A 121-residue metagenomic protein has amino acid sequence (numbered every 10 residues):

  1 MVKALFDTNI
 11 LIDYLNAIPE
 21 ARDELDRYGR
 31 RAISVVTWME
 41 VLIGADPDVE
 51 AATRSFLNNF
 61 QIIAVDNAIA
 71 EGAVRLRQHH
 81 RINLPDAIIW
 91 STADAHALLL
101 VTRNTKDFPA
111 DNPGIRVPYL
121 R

Functional and structural regions predicted by a protein language model:
M1-I33, L42-N58: Short, well-structured N-terminal submotif of metal-dependent ribonuclease cores
I10-L11, T37, I69, I88-I89 (+1 more regions): Alpha-helix capping/helix-boundary segments
I18, W90, D94-R121: Acidic, PIN/NYN-like endoribonuclease modules and their adjacent C-terminal/linker elements
Y28-R30, N59-Q61, D94-L99: Short active-site oxyanion
N58-H79: Acidic catalytic patch
Q78, I82, L98: Short glycine/serine/threonine/alanine-rich loop segments
